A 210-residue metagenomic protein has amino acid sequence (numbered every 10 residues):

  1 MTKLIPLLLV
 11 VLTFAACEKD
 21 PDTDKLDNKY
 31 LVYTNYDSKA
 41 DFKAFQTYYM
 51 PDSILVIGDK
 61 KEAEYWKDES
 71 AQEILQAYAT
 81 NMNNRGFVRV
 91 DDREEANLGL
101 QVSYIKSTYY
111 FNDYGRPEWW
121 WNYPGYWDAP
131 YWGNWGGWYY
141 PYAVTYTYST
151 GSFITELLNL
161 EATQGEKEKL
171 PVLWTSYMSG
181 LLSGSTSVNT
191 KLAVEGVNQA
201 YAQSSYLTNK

Functional and structural regions predicted by a protein language model:
M1-L4: Positively charged n-region of N-terminal signal peptides that target proteins for export
T13-A16: C-terminal motif of bacterial Sec signal peptides marking the signal peptidase cleavage site
E18-P21, K29-K39, Y148-V172, M178-K210: C-terminal/domain-edge helix-coil "capping" segments
E18-T47, L55-A71: Start-of-domain marker
D41-K43, D92-E94, Y146-T150: Extracellular/periplasmic catalytic domains that process cell-envelope and extracellular macromolecules
T47-M50, G99-V102, I154-T155, V172-T175: Structural recognition of the beta-strand scaffold that forms the well-ordered cores of secreted hydrolase catalytic
S53-Y104: N-terminal segment of the mature soluble domain
L98-F153: Low-complexity, compositionally biased segments in intrinsically disordered regions
